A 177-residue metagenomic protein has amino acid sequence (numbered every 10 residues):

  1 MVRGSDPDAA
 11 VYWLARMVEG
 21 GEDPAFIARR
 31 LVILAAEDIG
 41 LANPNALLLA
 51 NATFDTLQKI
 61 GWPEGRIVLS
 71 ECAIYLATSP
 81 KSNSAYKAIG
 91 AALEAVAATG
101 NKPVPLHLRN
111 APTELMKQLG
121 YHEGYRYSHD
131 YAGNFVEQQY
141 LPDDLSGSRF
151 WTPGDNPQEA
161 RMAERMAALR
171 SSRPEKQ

Functional and structural regions predicted by a protein language model:
G4-F135, L141-Q177: Terminal-proximal interaction/regulatory segments of ATP-powered molecular machines
